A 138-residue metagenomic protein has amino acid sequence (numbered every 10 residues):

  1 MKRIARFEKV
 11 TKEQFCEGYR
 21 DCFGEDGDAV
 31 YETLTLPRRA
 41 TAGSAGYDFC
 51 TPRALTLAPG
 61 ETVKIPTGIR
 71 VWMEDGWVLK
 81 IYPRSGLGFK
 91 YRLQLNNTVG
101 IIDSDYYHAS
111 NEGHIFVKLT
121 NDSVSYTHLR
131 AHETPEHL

Functional and structural regions predicted by a protein language model:
M1-P135: Non-catalytic terminal segments and appended small domains
L138: Conserved AMP-binding A3 loop
